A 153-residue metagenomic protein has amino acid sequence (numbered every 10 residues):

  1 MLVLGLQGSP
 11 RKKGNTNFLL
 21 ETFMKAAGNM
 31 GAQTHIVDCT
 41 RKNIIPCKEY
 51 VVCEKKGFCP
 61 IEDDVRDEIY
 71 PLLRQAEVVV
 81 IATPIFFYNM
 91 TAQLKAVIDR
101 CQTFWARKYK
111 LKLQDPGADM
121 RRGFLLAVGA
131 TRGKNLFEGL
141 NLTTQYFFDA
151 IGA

Functional and structural regions predicted by a protein language model:
M1-A106: N-terminal beta1-alpha1-beta2 submodule of the flavodoxin-like/Rossmannoid cofactor-binding fold
Y109-A153: Short, glycine-/small-residue-rich phosphate/pyrophosphate-handling segment
